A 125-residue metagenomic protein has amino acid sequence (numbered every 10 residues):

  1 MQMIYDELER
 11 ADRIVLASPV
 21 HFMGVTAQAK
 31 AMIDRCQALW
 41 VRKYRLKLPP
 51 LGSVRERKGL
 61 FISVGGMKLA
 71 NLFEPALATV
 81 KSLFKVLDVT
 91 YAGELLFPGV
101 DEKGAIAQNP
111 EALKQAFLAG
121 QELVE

Functional and structural regions predicted by a protein language model:
M1-K81, K85: Helix-loop-strand module that forms the ligand-binding subsite of alpha/beta enzymes
A70-N71, L77-E125: Glycine-rich phosphate/pyrophosphate-binding loop and the adjoining helix
